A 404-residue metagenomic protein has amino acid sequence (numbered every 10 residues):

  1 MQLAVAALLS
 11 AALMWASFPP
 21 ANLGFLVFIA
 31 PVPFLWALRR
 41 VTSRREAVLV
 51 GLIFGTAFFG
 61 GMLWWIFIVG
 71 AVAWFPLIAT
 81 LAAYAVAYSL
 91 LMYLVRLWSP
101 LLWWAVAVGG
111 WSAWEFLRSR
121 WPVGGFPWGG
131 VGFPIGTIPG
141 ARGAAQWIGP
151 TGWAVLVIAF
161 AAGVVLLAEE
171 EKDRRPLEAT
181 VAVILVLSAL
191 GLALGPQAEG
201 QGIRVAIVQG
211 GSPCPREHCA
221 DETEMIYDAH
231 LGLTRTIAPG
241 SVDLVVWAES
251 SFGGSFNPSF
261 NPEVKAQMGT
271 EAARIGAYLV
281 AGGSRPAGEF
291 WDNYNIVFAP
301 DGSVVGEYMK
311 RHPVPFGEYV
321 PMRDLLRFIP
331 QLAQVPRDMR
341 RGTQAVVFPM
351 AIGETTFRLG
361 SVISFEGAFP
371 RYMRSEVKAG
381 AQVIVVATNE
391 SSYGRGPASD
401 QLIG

Functional and structural regions predicted by a protein language model:
M1-L194, R395: Membrane-embedded alpha-helical bundles of multi-pass enzymes that act on lipidic or dolichyl-linked glycan substrates
F18-P33, G60-G61, Q209-C214, S241-F256 (+1 more regions): Short, conserved active-site loops that position catalytic residues or coordinate cofactors/metal ions across diverse
M92, L231-R235, A345, M373: Generic structural signal for well-ordered alpha-helices, preferentially at hydrophobic/aromatic core positions
G109-W114, R118, G210-S212, H312 (+2 more regions): Glycine-rich beta-alpha junction loops
G124-G125, E199, E289-W291: Short glycine/proline-enriched turns and hinge-like loops at secondary-structure junctions
I135-A141, A182-W247, S251-T270: Membrane-interface segments at or immediately adjacent to transmembrane helices that form the boundary between
L244-G404: Solvent-exposed soluble domains appended to multi-pass membrane proteins
